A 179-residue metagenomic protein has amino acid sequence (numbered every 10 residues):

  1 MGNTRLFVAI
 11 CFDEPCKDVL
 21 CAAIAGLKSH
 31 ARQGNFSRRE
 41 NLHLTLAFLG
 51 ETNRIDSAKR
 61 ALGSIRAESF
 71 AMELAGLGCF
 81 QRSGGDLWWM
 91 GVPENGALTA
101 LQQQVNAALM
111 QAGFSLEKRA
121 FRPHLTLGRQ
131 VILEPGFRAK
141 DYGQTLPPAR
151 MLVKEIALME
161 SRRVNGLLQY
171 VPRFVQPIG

Functional and structural regions predicted by a protein language model:
M1-G179: Histidine-dependent nucleotide/RNA phosphoesterase domain, centered on the 2H-phosphoesterase fold with its duplicated
